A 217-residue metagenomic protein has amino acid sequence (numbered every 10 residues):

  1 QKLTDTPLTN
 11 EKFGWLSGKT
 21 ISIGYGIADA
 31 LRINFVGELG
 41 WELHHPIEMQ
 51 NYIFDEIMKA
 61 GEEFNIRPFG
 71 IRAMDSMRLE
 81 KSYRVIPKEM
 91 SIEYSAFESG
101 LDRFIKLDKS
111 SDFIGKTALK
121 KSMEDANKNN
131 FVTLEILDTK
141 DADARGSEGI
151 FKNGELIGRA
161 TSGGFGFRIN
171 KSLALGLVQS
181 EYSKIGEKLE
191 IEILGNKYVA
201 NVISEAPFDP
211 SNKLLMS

Functional and structural regions predicted by a protein language model:
Q1-S217: Conserved, structured C-terminal
